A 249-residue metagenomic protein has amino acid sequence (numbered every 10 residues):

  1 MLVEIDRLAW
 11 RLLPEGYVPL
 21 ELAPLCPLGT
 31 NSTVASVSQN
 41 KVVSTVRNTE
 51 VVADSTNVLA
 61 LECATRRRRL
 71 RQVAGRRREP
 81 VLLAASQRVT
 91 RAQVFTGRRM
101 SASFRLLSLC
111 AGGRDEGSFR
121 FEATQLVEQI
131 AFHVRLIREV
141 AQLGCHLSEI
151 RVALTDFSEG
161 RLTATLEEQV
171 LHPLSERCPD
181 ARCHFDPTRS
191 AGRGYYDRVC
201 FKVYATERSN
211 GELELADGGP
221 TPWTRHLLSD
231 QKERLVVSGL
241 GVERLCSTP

Functional and structural regions predicted by a protein language model:
M1-P249: TRNA-recognition modules of translation machinery and tRNA-sensing kinases, especially anticodon-binding
